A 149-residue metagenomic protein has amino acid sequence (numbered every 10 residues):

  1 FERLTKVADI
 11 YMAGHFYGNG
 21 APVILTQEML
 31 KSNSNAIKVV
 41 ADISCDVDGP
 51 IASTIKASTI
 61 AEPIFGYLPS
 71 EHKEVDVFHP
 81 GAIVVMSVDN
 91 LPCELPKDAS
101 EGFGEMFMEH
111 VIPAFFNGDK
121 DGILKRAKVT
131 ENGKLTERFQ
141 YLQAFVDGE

Functional and structural regions predicted by a protein language model:
F1-N35, V88: A structured beta-alpha segment of the ubiquitous adenosine-cofactor-binding alpha/beta core
V39, S44-E149: Adenosine-phosphate binding glycine-rich loop
